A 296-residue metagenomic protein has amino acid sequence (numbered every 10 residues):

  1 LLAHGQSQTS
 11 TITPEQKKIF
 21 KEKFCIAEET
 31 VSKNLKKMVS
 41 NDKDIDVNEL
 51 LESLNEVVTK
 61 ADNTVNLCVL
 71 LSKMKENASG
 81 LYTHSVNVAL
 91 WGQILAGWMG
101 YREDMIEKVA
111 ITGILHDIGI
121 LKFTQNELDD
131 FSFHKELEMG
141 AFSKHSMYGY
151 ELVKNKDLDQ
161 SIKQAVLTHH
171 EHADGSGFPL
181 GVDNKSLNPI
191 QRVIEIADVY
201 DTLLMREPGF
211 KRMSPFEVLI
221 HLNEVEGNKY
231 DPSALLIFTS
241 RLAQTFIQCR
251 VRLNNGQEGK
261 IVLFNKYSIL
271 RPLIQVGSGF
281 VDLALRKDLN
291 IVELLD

Functional and structural regions predicted by a protein language model:
L1-K75, S79, V276-D296: Non-catalytic interface/linker regions that flank or bridge core catalytic/transmembrane domains
K21, D44-V47, M74-S85, K108 (+3 more regions): Conserved phosphate/pyrophosphate-binding and hydrolysis machinery centered on Walker-type P-loop NTPases, extending
E29, A78-V109, Y148, N184-S186: Alpha-helical phosphate/pyrophosphate-handling elements in metalloenzyme active cores
V88, K108-K122, E136-L235, Q244 (+1 more regions): Alpha-helical scaffolding flanking metal-ion-dependent phosphate/phosphodiester catalytic sites
E127-K135: Post-HEXXH active-site segment of zinc metalloproteases
Q257-Y267, P272: Short beta-strand-centered aromatic/proline hotspots
